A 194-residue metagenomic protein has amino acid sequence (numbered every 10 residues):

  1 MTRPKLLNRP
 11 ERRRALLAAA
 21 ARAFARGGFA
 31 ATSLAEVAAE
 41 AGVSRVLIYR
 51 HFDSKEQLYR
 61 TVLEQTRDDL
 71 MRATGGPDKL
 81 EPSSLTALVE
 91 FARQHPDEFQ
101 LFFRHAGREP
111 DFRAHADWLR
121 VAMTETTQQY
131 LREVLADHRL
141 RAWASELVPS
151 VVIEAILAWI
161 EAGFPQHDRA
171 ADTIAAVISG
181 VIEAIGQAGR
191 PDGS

Functional and structural regions predicted by a protein language model:
M1-G27, A31-G42, E56-R60: Basic, helix-initiating cap at the start of DNA-binding domains
A18, K79-R93, D97-Q100, A142 (+3 more regions): Amphipathic alpha-helical segments that line or abut small-molecule/effector binding pockets and mediate allosteric
R26, R60-A87, T127: Amphipathic alpha-helical linker/stalk segments
A41-F52: Short hydrophobic/aromatic patch on the recognition helix
F52, Q57-T66, A73, H115-L119 (+1 more regions): Alpha-helical DNA-contacting segments of helix-turn-helix folds
V89-A114, Q128, E154-E161: Amphipathic alpha-helical segments used for helix-helix packing
L101, Q129, P149-H167, I178-P191: Amphipathic C-terminal alpha-helical segment
P110-L135, R139-S150, R169-D172, A176-E183: Amphipathic alpha-helical packing segments from all-alpha helical-bundle domains
